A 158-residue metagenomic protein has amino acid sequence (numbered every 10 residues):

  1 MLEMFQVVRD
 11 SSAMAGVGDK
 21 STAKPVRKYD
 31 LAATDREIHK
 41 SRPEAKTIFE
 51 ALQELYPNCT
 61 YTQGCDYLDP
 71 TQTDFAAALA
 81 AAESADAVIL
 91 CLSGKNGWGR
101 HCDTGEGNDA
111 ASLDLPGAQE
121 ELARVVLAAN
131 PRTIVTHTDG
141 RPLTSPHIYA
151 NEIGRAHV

Functional and structural regions predicted by a protein language model:
M1-R155: C-terminal non-catalytic regions of proteins with extracellular/luminal or membrane-system context
